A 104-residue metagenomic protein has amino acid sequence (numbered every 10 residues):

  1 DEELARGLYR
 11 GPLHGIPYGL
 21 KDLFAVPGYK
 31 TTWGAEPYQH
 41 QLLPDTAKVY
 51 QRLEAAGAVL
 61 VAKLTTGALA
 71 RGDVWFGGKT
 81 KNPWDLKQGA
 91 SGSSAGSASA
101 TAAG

Functional and structural regions predicted by a protein language model:
D1-G104: Gly/Ser-rich catalytic/binding loops embedded in alpha/beta enzyme cores
